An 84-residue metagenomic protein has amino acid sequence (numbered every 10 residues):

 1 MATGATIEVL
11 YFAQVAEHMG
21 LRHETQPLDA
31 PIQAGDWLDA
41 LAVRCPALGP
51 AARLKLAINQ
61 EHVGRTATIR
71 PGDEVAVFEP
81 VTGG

Functional and structural regions predicted by a protein language model:
M1-G83: Ubiquitin-like/PB1-type beta-grasp interaction modules and other compact soluble beta-rich domains
